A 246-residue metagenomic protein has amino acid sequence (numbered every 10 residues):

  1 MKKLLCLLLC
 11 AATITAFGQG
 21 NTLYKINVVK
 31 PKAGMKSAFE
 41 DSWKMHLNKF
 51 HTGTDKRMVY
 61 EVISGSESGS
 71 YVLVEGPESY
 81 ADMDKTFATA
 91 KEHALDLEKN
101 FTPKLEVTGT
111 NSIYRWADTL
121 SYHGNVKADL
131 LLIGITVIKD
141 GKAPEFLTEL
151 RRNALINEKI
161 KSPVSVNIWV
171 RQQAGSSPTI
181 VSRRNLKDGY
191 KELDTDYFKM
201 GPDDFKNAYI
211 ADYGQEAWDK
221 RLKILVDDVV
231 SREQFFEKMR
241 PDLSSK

Functional and structural regions predicted by a protein language model:
M1, A16-Q19: Basic/polar N-terminal segments that are highly enriched at the extreme N-terminus, encompassing both cleavable
K2-K3, K25: Basic side chains
K3-I14: Sec-dependent N-terminal signal peptides
G18-K246: Short S/T/G/P-rich N-terminal loop/turn motif that feeds into the first structured element of a domain
